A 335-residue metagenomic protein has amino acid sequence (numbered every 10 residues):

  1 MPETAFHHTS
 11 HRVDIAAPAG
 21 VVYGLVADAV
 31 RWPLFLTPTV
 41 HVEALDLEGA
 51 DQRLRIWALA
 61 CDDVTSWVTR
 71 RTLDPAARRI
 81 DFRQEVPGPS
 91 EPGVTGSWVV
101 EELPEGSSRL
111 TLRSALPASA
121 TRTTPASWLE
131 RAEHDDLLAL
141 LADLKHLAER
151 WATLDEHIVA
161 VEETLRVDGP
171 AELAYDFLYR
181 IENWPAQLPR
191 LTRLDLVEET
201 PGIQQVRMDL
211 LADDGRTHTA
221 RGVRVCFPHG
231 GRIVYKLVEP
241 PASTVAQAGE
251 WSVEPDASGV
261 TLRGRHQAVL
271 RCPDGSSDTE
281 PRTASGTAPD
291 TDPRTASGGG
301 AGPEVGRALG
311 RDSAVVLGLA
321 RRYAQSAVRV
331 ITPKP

Functional and structural regions predicted by a protein language model:
M1-A50, L138-E199, P335: Hydrophobic ligand-binding cavity/cleft-lining segments
M1-A77, G88-T95, S119, R311-P335: Hydrophobic, helix-prone linear segments
E3-A5, L34-L36, D46-E48, C61-D63 (+9 more regions): A generic structural signal for short, solvent-exposed coil/turn residues that cap or connect secondary-structure
T4-H8, I56-C61, T65-V68, R83-A139 (+3 more regions): Beta-strand/loop substructures that line and gate deep hydrophobic ligand-binding cavities in soluble
V13, V22-V26, W32, L73 (+13 more regions): A compositionally biased, intrinsically disordered/low-complexity signal enriched for hydrophobic/aromatic residues
A19, A44-A50, T72-R78, V99-R109 (+3 more regions): A short, structured loop/turn motif at beta-sheet edges
G24-D28, F35, G96-E102, P117-S119 (+4 more regions): Long compositionally biased, domain-poor regions of proteins
D62-A76, L110-L112, H157-D168, D214-V234 (+2 more regions): A broadly tuned preference for mixed-charge, low-complexity surface segments
